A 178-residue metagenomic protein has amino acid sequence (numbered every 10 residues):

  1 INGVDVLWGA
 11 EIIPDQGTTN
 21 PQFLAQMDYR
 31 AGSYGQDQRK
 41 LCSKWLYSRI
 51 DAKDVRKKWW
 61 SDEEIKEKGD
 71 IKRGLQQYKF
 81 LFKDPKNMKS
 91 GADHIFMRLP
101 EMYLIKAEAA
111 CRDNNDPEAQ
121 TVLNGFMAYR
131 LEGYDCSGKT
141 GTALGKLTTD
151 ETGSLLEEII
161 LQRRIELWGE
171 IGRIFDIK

Functional and structural regions predicted by a protein language model:
I1-A25, I50-K178: Acidic/polar-rich alpha-helix caps and helix-coil junctions
R30-K44: Short, cationic low-complexity segments
